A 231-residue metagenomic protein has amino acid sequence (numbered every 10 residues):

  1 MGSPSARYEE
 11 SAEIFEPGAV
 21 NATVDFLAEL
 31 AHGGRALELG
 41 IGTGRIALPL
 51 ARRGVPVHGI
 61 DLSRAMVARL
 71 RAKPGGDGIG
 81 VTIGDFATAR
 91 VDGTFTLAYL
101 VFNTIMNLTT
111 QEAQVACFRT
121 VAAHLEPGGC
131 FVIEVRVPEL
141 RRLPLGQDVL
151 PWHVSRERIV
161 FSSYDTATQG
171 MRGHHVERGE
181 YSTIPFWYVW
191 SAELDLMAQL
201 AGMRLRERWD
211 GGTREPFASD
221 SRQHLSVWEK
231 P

Functional and structural regions predicted by a protein language model:
M1-H32: Conserved class I S-adenosyl-L-methionine
G34-G42: Conserved class I S-adenosyl-L-methionine
G44-T88: Class I SAM-dependent methyltransferase SAM/SAH-binding core
R90-L97: A short acidic, Gly/Pro-enriched loop at the edge of an enzyme's catalytic core that lines a small-molecule cofactor
Y99-V101: A conserved beta-strand element that flanks and buttresses the S-adenosyl-L-methionine
V115-P127: A short glycine-rich, Lys/Arg-flanked "PGG" loop and its adjoining helix->strand segment in the class I
V132-Q199: SAM-dependent methyltransferase
E193-P231: C-terminal lobe and adjacent flexible extensions of AdoMet/dcAdoMet transferase-like proteins
